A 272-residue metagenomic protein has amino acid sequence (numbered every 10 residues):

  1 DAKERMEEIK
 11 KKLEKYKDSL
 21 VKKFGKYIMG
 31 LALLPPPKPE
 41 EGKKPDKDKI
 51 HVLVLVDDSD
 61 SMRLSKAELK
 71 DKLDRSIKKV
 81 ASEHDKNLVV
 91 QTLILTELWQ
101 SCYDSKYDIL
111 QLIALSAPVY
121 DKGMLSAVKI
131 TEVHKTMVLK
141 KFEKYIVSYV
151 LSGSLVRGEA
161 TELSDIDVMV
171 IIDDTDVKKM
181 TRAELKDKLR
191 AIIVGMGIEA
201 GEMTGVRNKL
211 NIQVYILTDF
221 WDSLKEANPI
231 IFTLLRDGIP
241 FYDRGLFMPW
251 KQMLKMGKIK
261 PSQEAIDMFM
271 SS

Functional and structural regions predicted by a protein language model:
D1-K47, V56-S152, V156-L163, I172-S272: Catalytic core of pol beta-like nucleotidyltransferases
